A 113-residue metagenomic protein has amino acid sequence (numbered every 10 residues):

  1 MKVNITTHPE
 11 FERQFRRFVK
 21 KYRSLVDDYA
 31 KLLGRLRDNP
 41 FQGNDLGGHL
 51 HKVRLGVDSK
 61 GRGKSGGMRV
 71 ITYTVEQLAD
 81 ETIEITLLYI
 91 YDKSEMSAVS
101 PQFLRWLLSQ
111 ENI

Functional and structural regions predicted by a protein language model:
M1-Y29: Arg/Lys-rich, positively charged N-terminal/basic patches that mediate binding to nucleic acids
N4, Y22-V26, G43, K64-S65 (+1 more regions): Alpha-helix N-cap/helix-initiation sites
Q14-F18, N39, Y91-S94: Alpha-helix C-capping/helix-to-loop hinge sites
V19-R23, P40, A79: Residues at alpha-helix boundaries and short interhelical turns
S24-Q42: Compact soluble domain cores
R37-R62: A short, surface-exposed loop/turn module that caps and links secondary-structure elements
R62, M68, Y73-I113: Enriched for short, Lys/Arg-rich terminal
